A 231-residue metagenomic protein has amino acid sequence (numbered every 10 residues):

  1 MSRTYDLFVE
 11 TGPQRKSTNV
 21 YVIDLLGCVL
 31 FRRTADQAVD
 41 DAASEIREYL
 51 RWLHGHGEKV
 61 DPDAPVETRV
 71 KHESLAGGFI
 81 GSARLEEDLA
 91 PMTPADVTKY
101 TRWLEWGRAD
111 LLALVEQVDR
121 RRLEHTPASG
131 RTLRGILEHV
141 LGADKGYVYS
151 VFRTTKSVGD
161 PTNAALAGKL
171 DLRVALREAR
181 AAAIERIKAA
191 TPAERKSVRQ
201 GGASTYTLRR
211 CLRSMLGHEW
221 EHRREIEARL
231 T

Functional and structural regions predicted by a protein language model:
S2-Y5, R47-V97: Short, charged, surface-exposed hinge/linker loops at domain edges that act as mobile lids or interdomain connectors
Y5-A35, V39-E58, R69, L112 (+3 more regions): Short, contiguous alpha-helical
V9-T11, S82-A83, G107-R108, A193-E194: Short, flexible segments with low predicted structural confidence
G78-P94, T101-E124, D144-V151, T155-V158: A short mid-domain helix/strand-loop element embedded in enzyme catalytic domains that forms or borders the active-site
A90-Q117, L166-K196, R210-M215: Acidic/histidine-rich alpha-helical segments that form the ligand environment of transition-metal centers
